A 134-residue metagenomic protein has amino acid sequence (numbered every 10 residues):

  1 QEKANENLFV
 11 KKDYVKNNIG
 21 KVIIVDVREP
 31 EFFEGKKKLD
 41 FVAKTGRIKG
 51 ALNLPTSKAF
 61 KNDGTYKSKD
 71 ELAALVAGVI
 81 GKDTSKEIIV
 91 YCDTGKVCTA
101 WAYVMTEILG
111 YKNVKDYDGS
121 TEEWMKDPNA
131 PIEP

Functional and structural regions predicted by a protein language model:
Q1-I23, V27-P134: Rhodanese-like catalytic fold shared by cysteine-dependent sulfurtransferases and DSP/PTP-type phosphatases
